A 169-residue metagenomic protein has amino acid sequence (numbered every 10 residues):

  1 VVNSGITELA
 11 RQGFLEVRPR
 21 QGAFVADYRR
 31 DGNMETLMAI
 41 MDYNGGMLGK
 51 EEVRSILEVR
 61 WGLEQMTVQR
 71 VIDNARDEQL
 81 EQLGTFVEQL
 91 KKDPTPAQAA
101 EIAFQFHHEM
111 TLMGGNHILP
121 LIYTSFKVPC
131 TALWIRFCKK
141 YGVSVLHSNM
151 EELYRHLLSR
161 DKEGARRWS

Functional and structural regions predicted by a protein language model:
V1-L63, Q69: Short linear motifs at protein or domain termini
I56-R136, K140-E152, G164-S169: Conserved amphipathic alpha-helical segments that form helical-bundle/coiled-coil interaction surfaces
